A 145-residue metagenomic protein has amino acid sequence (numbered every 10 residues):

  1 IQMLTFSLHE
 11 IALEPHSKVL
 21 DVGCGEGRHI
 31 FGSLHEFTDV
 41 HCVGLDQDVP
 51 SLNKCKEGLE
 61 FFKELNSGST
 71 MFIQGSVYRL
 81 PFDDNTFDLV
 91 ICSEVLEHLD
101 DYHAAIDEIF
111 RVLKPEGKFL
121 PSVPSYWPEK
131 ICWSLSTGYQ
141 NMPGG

Functional and structural regions predicted by a protein language model:
I1-P15, G32: Conserved alpha-helix/loop element of class I SAM-dependent methyltransferases that forms part of the SAM/SAH-binding
H16-G25: Conserved class I S-adenosyl-L-methionine
K18, G117-K118: Short glycine-centered segments of the SAM/dcSAM-binding site in methyltransferase folds
R28-Y78: Class I SAM-dependent methyltransferase SAM/SAH-binding core
R79-D84: Short conserved loop adjoining the S-adenosyl-L-methionine
I91: A conserved beta-strand element that flanks and buttresses the S-adenosyl-L-methionine
E94-H98: Short catalytic micro-motifs in class I SAM-dependent methyltransferases
D100-E108, V112, K118-G145: S-adenosyl-L-methionine-dependent methyltransferase catalytic module, highlighting the catalytic core
